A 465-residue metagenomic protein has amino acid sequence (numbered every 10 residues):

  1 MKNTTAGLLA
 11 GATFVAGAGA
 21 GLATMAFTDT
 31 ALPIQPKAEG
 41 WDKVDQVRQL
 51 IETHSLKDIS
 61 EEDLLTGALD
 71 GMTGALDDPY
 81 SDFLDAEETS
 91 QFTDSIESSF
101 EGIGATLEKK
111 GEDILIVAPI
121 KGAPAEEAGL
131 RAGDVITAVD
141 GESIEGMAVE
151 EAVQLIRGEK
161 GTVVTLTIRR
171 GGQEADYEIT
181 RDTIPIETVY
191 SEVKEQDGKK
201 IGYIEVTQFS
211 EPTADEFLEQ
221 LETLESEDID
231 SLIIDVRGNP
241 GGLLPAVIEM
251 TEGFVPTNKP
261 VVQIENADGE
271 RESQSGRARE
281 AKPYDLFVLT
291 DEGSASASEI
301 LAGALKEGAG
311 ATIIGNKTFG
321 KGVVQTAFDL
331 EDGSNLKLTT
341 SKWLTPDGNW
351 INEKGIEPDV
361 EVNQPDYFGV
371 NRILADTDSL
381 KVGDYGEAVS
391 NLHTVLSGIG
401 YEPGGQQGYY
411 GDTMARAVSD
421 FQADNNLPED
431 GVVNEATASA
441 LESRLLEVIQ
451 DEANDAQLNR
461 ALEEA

Functional and structural regions predicted by a protein language model:
M1-K109, E127, R131, I144 (+12 more regions): Intrinsically disordered, Ser/Thr/Pro/Gly-rich linkers and terminal tails that flank and connect PDZ domains
L115, A175-Y177, L336: Short beta-strand segments
A125-M147, L232-D235, I399-G404, A417-L427: Conserved PDZ fold ligand-binding element
E126-A128, A132, D140, E151-K321 (+1 more regions): Cleft-lining beta-strand/loop regions that shape enzyme active-site pockets
Q325-L330, L338-G369: Conserved P-loop NTPase
P358-Y409, E447-E452: Acidic, Ser/Thr/Pro/Gly-enriched interdomain connector segments
